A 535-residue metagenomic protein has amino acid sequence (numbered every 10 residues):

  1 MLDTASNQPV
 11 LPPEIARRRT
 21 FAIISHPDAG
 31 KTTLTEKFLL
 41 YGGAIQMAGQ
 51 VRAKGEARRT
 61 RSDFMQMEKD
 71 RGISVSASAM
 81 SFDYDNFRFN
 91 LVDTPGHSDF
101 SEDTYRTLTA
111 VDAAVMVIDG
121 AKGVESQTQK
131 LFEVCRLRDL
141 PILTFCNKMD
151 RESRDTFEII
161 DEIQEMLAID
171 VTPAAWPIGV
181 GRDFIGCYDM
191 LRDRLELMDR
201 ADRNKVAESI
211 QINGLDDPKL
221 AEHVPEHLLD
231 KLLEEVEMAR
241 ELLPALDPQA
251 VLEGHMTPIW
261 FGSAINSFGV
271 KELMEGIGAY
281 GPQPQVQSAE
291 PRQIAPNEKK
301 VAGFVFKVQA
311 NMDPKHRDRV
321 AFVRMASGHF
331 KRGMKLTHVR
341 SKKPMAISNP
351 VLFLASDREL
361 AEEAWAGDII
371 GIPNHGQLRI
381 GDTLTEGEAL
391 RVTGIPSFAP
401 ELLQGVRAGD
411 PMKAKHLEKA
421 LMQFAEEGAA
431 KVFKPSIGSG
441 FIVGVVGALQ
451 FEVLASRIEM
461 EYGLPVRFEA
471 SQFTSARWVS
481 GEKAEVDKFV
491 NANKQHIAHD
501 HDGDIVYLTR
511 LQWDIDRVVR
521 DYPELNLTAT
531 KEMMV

Functional and structural regions predicted by a protein language model:
M1-V535: Structural and coupling elements of P-loop NTPases
